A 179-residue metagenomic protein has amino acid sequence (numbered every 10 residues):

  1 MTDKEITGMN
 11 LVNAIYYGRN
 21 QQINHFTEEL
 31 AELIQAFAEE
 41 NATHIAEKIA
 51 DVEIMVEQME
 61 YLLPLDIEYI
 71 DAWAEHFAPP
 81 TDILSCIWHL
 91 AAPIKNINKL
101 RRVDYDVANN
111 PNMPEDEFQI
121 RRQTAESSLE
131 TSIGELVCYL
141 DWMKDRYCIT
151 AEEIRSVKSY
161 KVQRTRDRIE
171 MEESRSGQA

Functional and structural regions predicted by a protein language model:
M1-A179: Flexible "arm" and connector segments at domain edges
